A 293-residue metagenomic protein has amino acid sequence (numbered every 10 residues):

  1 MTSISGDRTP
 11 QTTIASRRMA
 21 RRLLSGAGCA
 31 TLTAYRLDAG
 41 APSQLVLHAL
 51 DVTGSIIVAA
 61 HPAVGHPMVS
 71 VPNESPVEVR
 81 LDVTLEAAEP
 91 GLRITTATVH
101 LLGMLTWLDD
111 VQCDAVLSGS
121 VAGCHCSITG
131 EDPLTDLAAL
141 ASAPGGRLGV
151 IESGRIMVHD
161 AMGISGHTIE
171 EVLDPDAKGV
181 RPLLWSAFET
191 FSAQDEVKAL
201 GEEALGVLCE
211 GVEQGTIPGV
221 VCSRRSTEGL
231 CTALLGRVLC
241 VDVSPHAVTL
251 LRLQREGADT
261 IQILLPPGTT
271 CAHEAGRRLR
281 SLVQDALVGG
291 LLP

Functional and structural regions predicted by a protein language model:
M1, G119-P293: C-terminal edge-of-domain segments
T2-S70: An N-terminal domain-cap segment
R21-L24, H48, V71-N73, G91-L92 (+2 more regions): A general structural signal for short secondary-structure junctions and capping/turn motifs
A27-A30, T53-S55, P76-E78, G145-L148 (+2 more regions): Short, surface-exposed beta-edge/turn micro-motifs
T33-L37, T84, L251-L253: A generic structural motif
D51, D82, E152: Short beta-strand segments
P62-E131, G145-G146, R155, A258-I261: Short, structured beta-strand-loop surface elements
